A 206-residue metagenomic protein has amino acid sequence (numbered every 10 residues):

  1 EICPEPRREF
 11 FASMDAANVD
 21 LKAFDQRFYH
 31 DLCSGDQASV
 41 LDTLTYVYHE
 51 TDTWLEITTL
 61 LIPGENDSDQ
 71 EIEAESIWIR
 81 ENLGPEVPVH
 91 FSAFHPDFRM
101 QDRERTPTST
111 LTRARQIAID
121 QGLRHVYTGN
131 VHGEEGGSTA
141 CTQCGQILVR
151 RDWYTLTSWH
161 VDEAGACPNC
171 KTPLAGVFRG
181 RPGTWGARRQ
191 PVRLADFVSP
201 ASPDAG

Functional and structural regions predicted by a protein language model:
E1-T106: Conserved AdoMet/S-adenosylmethionine-binding subsite of the radical SAM
G64-G206: Auxiliary Fe-S-binding modules of radical SAM enzymes
